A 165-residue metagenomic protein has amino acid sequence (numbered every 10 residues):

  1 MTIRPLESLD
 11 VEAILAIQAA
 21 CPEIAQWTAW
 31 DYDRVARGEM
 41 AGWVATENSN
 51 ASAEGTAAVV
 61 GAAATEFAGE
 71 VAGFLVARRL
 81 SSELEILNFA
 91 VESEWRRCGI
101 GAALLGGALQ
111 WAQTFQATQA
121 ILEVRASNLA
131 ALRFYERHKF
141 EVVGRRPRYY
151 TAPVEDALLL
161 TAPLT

Functional and structural regions predicted by a protein language model:
T2-C98, A102-F115, P163-T165: Acetyl-CoA-dependent GNAT
R34, R133-F134: Well-formed, non-transmembrane alpha-helical positions, independent of function
E92, R96, R125-S127, A152: Residue-level recognition of the GNAT/N-acetyltransferase active site
L105, S127-A131, R148-P153: Short glycine/proline-centered loop/turn elements that form peptide/ligand docking sites
A112-E123, R146: Conserved GNAT acetyl-CoA-binding A-motif
E123, E136, E141-L158: Conserved catalytic-core motifs of GNAT/GCN5-like acyltransferases
